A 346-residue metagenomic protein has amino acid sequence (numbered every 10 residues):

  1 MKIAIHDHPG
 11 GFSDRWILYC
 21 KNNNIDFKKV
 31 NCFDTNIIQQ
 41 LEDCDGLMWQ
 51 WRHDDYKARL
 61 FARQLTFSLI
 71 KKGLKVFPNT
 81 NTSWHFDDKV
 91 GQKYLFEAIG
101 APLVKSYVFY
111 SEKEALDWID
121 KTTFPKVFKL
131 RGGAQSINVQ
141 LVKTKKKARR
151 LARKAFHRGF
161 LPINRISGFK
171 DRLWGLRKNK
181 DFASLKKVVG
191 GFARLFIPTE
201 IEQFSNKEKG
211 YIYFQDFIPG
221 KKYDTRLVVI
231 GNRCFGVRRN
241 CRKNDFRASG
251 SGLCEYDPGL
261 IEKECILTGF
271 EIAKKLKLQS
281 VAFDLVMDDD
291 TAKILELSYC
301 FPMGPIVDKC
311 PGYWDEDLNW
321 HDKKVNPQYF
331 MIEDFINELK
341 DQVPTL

Functional and structural regions predicted by a protein language model:
M1-A4: Extreme N-terminal starter segment of soluble prokaryotic enzymes
H8-L116, K121-T122: Conserved N-proximal alpha/beta basic substrate-recognition cap immediately N-terminal to, or forming the N-lobe
D55-K57, Q135, P302: Short glycine-rich, flexible loops that bind phosphorylated cofactors or substrates
A98-A152: Hydrophobic alpha-helical segments and helix pairs
K126, Y213, F235-G236, V281 (+1 more regions): Protein kinase-like catalytic core scaffold
K143-C265: Phosphate-binding site of ATP-dependent enzymes
C254-L260, M287-L346: C-terminal active-site "lid" helix and adjoining low-complexity regulatory extension at the edge of ATP-using catalytic
L278-D290: A short glycine-rich, hydrophobically flanked beta-strand micro-motif that places a catalytic Asp/Glu for divalent metal
